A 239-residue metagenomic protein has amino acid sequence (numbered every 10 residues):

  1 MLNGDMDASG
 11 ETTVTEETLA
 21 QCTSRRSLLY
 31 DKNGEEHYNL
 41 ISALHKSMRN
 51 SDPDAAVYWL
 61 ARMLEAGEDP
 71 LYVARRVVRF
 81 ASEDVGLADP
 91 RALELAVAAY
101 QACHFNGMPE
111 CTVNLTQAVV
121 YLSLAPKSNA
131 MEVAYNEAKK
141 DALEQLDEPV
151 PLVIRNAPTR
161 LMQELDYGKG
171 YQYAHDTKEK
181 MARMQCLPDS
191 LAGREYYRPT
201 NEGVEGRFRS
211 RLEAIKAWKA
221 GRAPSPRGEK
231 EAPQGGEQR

Functional and structural regions predicted by a protein language model:
M1-D7, E17-A20, S24, S42-K46 (+2 more regions): C-terminal helical "lid" of AAA+/P-loop NTPase domains
G4-A8, E202, Q238: Short linear motifs in intrinsically disordered/low-complexity regions
G4-V14, L29-G34, D84-R91, H104-E110: Conserved C-terminal "switch" segment of AAA+ ATPases
A8-A20, R25-I41, D52: Inter-lobe coupling/hinge segments of SF2-like helicase ATPases
C22, E237-Q238: Intrinsically disordered, charged low-complexity linkers and terminal tails that flank or connect structured domains
N50-M181, P188-E231, R239: Terminal-proximal interaction/regulatory segments of ATP-powered molecular machines
